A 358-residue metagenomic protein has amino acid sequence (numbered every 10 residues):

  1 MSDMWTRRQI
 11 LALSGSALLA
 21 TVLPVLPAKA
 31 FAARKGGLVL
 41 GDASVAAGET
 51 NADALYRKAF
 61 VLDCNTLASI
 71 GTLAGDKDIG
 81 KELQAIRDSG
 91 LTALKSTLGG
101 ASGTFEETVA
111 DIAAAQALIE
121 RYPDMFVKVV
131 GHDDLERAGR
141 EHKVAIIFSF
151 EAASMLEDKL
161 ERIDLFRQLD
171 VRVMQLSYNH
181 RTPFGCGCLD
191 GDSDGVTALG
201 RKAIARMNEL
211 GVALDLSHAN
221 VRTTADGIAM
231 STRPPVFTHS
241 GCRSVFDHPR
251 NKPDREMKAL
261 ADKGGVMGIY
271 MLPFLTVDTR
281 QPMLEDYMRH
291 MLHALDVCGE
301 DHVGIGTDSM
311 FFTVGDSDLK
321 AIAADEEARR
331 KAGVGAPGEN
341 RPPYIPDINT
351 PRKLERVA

Functional and structural regions predicted by a protein language model:
W5-P27, F31-G191, D247-M257, A261-K263 (+1 more regions): N-terminal hydrophobic targeting/anchoring segments and the immediately downstream early-domain regions of hydrolases
V61-A68, A219, F237-S240: Histidine-centered catalytic micro-motifs
K159-I163, R222-R233: Distinct, well-ordered alpha-helical segments
L169-V221: Metal-dependent enolase-superfamily TIM-barrel catalytic cores that perform enediolate-based chemistry
M207-G227, D301-S317: Extended hydrophobic secondary-structure segments
I228, T232-G241, D325-E326: A short alpha/beta connector and helix-capping loop motif
S244: Gly/Ser/Thr-rich loop/hinge elements
